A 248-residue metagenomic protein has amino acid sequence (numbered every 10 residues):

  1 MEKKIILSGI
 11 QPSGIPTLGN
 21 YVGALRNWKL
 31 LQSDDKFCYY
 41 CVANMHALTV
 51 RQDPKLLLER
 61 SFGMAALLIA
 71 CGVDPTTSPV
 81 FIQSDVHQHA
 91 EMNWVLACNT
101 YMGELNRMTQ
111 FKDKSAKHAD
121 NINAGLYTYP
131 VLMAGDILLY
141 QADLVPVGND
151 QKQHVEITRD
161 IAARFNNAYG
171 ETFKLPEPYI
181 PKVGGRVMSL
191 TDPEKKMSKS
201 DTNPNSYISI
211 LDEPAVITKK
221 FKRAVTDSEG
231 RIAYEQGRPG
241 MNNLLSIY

Functional and structural regions predicted by a protein language model:
E2-L7, P12-G135: N-terminal Rossmann-like or analogous alpha/beta NTP/dinucleotide-binding catalytic cores that position adenine
K112-Y248: Active-site cores that bind ATP or allylic diphosphates and position pyrophosphate for catalysis
